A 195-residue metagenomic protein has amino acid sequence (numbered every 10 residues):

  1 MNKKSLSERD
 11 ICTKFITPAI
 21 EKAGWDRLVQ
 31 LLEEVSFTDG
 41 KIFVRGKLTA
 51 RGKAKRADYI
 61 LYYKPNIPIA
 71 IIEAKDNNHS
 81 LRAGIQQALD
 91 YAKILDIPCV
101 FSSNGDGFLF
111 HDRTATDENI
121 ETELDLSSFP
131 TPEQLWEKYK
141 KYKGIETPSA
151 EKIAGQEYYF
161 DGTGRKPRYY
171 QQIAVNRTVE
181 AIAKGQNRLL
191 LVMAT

Functional and structural regions predicted by a protein language model:
M1-T195: ATP-dependent helicase/translocase motor core
